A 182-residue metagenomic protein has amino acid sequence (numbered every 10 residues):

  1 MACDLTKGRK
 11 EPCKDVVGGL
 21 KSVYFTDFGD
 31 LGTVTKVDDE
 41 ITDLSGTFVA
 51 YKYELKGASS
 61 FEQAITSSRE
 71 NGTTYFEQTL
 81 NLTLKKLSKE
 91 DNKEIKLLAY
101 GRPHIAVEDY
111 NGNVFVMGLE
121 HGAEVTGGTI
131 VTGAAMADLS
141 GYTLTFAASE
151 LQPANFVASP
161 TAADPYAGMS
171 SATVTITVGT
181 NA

Functional and structural regions predicted by a protein language model:
A2-T79, A123-M136: Solvent-exposed edge beta-strands and adjacent loop segments that serve as assembly or binding interfaces
K21-D27, L80-K85, G101-D109: Short, hydrophobic/proline-enriched secondary-structure or compact coil segments at domain edges
S68-E90, D138-Q152: Oligomerization/assembly interface segments of phage tail-like spikes and tubes
G72-T73, I95-L97, A106-V107, A134-D138: A general structural signal for short secondary-structure junctions and capping/turn motifs
N81, Y110-T129: Short acidic, glycine/tyrosine-flanked loop/strand segments centered on an H-E-D-like triad
K89-K96, N155-A158: Short, conserved charged micro-motifs
K93-M117: Short, acidic/charged, Gly/Pro-enriched secondary-structure junctions
G122-A182: Mixed-charge, glycine-accented linear interaction segment located at domain edges/termini
